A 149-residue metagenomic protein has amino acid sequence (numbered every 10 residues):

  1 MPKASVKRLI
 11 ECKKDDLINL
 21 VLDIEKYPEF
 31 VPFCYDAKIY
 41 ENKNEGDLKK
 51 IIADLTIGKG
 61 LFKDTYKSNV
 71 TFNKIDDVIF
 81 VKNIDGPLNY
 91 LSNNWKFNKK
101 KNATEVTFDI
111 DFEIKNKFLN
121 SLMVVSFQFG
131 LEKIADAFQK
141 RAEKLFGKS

Functional and structural regions predicted by a protein language model:
M1-L48, N102: Hydrophobic ligand-binding cavity/cleft-lining segments
P2-V6, I51, Y66, L91: Structural detector for hydrophobic anchor residues on beta-strands
E11-D16, F80-K82, V124: Short, charged low-complexity linear motifs
L17-V21, Y27, A53, V70 (+2 more regions): Hydrophobic pocket/interface hotspot
L20-D23, K49-A53, I75-V81: Short Pro/Gly-enriched beta-strand edge/turn motifs at strand-loop
D23-K26, F62, N102, M123 (+3 more regions): Amphipathic alpha-helical protein-protein interaction surfaces
P28-E29, D36-K43, T56-E105, D111: Hydrophobic-ligand binding "helix-grip"
I114-S149: A conserved amphipathic terminal alpha-helix motif
